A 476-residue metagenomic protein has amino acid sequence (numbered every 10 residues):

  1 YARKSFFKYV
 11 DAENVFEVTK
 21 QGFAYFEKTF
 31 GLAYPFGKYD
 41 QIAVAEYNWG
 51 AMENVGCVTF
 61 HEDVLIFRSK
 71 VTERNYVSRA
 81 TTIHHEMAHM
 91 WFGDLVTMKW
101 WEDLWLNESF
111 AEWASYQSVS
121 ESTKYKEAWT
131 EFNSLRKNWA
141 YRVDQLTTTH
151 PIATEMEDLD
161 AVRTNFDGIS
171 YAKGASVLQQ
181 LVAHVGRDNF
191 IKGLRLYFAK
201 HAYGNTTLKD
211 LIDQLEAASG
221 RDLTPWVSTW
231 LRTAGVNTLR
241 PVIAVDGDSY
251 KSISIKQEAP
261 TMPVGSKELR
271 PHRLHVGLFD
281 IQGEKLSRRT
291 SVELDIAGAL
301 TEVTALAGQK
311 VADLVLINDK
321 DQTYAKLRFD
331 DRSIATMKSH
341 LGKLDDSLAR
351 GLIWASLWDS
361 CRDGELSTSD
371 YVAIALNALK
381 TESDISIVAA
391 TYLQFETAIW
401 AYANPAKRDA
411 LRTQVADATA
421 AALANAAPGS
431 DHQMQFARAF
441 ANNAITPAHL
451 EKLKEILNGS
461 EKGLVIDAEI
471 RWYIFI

Functional and structural regions predicted by a protein language model:
Y1-E258, M262-G265, T397-A398, T413-Q414 (+3 more regions): Hydrophobic alpha-helical and helix-loop surface patches within well-folded domains that function as non-catalytic
A2, A88, I152-E155, V177 (+2 more regions): Non-catalytic accessory/interaction domains
